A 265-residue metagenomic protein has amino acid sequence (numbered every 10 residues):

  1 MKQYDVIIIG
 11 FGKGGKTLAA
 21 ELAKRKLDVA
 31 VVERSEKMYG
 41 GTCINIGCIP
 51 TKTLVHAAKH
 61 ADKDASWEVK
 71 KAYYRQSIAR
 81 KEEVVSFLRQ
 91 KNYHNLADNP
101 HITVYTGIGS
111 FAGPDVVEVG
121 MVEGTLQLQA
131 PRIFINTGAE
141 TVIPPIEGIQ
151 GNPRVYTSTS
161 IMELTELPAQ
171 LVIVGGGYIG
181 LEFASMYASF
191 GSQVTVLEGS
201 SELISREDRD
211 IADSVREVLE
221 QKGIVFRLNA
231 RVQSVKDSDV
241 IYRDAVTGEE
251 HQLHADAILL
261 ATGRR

Functional and structural regions predicted by a protein language model:
K2-Y4, E21-L27, E33-L167, T195 (+5 more regions): Glycine-rich flavin
Y4-V31, I179-S189: N-terminal Rossmann-like FAD-binding beta1-loop-alpha1 element of flavoenzymes
G10, N136-T137, S158, V174 (+1 more regions): Short, well-ordered coil/turn residues at beta-beta hairpins and beta-strand->alpha-helix junctions within
G12, I108-S110, G177, A230-R231: Conserved acidic residues
K13-G14, S110, A139-T141, G263-R265: Short glycine-rich anion-binding loops that position phosphate/pyrophosphate groups of nucleotides and phosphorylated
I133, D256-L260: AMP-binding/adenylate-forming core of the ANL superfamily
T165-E202, E207: Rossmann-like NAD(P)H-binding beta-loop-alpha module
R216-I224, L228-N229: ALDH superfamily catalytic-core signature
